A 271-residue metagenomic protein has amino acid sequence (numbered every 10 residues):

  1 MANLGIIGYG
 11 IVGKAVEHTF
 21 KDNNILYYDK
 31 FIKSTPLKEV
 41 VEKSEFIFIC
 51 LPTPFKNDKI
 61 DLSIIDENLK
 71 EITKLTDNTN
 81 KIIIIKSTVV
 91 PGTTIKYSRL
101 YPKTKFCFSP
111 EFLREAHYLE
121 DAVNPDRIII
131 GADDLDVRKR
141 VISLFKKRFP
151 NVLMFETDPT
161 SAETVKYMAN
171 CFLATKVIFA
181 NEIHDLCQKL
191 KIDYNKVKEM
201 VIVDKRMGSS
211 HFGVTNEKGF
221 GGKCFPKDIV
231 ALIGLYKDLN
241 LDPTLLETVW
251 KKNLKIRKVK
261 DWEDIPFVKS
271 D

Functional and structural regions predicted by a protein language model:
M1-F46: NAD(P)+-binding Rossmann beta1-loop-alpha1 motif at the extreme N-terminus of oxidoreductases
A2-N3, K43, Q188-D271: NAD(P)-dependent Rossmann-like dehydrogenase/reductase catalytic/cofactor-binding core
N24, S98-C107, R114-S210, L235-D242 (+2 more regions): Internal alpha-helical scaffold of NAD(P)-dependent oxidoreductase catalytic cores
K30, K86-T88, G131-D134: Structural motif
F46, P54-H117: Rossmann-like NAD(P)(H) cofactor-binding subdomain of soluble oxidoreductases
F46-C50, I129: Structural motif
